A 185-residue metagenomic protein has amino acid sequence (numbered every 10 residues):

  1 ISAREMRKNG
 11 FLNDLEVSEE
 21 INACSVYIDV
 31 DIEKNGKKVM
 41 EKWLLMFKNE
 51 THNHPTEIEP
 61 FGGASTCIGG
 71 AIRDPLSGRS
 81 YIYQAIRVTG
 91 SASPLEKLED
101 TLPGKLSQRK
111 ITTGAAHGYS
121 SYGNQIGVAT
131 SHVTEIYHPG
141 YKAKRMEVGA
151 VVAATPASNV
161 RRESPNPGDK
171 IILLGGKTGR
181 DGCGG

Functional and structural regions predicted by a protein language model:
I1-G185: Core nucleic-acid recognition elements
